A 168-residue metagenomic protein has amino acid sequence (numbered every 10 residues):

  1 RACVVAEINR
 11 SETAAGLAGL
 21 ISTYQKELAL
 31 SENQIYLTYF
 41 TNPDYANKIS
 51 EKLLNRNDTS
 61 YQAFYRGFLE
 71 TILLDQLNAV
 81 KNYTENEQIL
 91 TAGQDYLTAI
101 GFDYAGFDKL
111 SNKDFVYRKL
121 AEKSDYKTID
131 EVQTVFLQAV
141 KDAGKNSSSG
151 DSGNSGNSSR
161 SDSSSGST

Functional and structural regions predicted by a protein language model:
R1-S164, T168: General marker for long, soluble alpha-helical cores
